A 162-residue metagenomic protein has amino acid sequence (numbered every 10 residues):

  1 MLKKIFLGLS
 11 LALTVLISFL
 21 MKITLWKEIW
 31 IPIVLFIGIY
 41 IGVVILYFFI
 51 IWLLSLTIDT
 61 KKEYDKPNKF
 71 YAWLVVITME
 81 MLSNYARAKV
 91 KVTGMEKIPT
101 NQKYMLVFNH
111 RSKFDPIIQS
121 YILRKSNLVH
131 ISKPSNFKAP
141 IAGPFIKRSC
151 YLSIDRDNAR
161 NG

Functional and structural regions predicted by a protein language model:
L2-T14, S18, K22-K103: Membrane-anchoring hydrophobic helices of lipid-metabolizing enzymes
N84-G162: Soluble catalytic domains of membrane acyltransferases
